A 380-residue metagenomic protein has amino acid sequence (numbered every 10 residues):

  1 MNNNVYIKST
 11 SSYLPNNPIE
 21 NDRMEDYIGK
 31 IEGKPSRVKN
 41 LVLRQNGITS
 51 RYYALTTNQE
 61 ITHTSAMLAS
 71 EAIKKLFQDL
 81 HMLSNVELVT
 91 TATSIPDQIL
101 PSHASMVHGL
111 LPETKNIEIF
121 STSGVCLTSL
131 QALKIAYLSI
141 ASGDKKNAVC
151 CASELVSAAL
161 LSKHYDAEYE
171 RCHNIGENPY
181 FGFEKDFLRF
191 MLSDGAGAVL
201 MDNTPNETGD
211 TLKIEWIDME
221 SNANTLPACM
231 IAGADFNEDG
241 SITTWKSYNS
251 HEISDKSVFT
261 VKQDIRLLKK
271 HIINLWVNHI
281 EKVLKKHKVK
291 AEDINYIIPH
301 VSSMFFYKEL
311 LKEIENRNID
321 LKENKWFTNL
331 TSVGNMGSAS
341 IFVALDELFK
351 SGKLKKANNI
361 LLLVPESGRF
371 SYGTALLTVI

Functional and structural regions predicted by a protein language model:
M1-H63, N178-K270, P365, A375-I380: Condensing-enzyme catalytic core mediating Claisen C-C bond formation in acyl metabolism
I7, T57-V125, V289-K308: Conserved beta-ketoacyl condensing-enzyme motif
I7-S9, V42, V89, V107 (+7 more regions): Buried hydrophobic positions in well-ordered alpha/beta secondary-structure cores of metabolic enzymes
K8, S123, A148-E154, M201 (+1 more regions): Short beta-strand segments
I19, L100-S102, L133-K134, A159-Y165 (+2 more regions): Short acidic, glycine/serine/threonine-rich loops at helix termini
A66, S70, I95-D97, T114-K115 (+3 more regions): Claisen-condensing/thiolase-fold acyl-transfer catalytic domains that form or cleave C-C bonds in fatty acid
D144-A167, N222-I231, M304: Acyl-CoA/ACP chain-elongation machinery
A159-G182: Short, flexible helix-coil linker/hinge segments at the edges of structured domains or between repeats
